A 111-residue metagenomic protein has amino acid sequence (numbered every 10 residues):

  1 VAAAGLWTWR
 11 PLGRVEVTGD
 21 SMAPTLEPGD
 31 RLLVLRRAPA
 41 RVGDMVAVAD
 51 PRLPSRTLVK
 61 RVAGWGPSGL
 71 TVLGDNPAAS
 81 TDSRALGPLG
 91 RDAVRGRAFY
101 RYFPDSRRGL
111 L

Functional and structural regions predicted by a protein language model:
V1-L111: Extended hydrophobic leader/signal-anchor segments used for secretion and membrane insertion
